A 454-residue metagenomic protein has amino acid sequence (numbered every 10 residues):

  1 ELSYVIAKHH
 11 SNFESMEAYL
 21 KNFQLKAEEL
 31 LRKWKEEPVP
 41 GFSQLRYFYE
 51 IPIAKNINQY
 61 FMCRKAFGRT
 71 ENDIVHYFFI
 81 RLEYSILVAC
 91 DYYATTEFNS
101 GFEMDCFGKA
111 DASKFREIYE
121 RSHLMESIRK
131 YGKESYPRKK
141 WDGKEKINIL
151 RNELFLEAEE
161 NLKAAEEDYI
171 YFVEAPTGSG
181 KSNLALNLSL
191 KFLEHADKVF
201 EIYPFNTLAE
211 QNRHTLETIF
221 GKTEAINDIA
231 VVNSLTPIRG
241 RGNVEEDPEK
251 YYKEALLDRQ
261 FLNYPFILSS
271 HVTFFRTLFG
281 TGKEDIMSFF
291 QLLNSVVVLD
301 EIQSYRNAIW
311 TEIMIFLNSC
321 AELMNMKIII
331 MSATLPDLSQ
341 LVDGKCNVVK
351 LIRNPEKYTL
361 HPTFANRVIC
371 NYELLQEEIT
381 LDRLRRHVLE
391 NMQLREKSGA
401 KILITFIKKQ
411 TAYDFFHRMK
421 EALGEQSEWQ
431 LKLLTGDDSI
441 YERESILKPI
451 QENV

Functional and structural regions predicted by a protein language model:
E1-K130: Accessory nucleic-acid engagement/destabilization modules that flank
E166-S189: Walker A/P-loop
D197-F220, N233-T236, D337, K409: Conserved Walker A/P-loop ATP-binding site and its immediately adjacent core in helicase/helicase-like ATPase domains
K198-A209, M392-K420, L433: Conserved strand-helix element at the start of the C-terminal RecA-like helicase core
K222-F279: Inter-Walker segment of RecA-like/P-loop motor cores
V231-G242, I407-Q410, L431-I450: Conserved helicase motor
I286-V296, Q303-H361: Post-DEXD/H (motif II) to motif III coupling segment of the RecA-like Helicase ATP-binding lobe
T334-R395: Interdomain hinge/linker at the junction between the two RecA-like core domains of SF2 helicases
